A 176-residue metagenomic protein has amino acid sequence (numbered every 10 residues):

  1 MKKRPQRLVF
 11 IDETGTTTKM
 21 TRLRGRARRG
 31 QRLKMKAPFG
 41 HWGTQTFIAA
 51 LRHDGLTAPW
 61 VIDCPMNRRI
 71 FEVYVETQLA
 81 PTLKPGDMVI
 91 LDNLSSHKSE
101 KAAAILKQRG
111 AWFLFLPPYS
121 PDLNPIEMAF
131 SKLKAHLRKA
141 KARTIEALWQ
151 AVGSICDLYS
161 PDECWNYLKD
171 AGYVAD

Functional and structural regions predicted by a protein language model:
M1-D176: Short functional hotspots at interaction and active-site rims
